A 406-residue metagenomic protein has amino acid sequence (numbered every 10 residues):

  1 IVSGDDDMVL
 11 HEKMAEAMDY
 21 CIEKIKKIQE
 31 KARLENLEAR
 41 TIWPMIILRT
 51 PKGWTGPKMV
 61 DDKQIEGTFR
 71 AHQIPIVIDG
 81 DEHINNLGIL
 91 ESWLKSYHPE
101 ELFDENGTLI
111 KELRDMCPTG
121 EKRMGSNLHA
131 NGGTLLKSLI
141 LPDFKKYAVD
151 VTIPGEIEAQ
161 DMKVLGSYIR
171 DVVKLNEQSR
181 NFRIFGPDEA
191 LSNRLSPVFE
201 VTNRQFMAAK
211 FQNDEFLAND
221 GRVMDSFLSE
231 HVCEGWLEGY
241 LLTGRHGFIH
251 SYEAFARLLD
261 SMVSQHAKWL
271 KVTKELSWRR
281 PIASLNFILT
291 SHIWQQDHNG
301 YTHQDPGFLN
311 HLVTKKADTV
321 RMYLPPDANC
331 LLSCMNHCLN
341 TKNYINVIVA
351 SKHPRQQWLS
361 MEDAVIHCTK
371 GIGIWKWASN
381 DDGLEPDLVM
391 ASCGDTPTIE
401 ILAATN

Functional and structural regions predicted by a protein language model:
I1, I46-L48, F185-G186, F248-H250 (+3 more regions): General beta-strand structural signal in soluble alpha/beta enzymes
I1-S229, G239, D387-G394: Conserved acidic/glycine
S3-D5, P51, Y252-E253, S351-H353: Short, ordered loop/turn segments at secondary-structure junctions
E12-R33, S192-L312, N329-S333, W375-K376 (+1 more regions): Thiamine diphosphate
L34-R40, P44-I46, D171-E177, E238-L242 (+3 more regions): A general structural signal for short secondary-structure junctions and capping/turn motifs
K58, S360, E400-A404: A short secondary-structure junction signal
G125, H129, L135-K146, T273-T398: Active-site phosphate/pyrophosphate-binding segments
E177-N181, T243-F248, A317-T319, L384-V389: Short, surface-exposed connector motifs at secondary-structure boundaries
